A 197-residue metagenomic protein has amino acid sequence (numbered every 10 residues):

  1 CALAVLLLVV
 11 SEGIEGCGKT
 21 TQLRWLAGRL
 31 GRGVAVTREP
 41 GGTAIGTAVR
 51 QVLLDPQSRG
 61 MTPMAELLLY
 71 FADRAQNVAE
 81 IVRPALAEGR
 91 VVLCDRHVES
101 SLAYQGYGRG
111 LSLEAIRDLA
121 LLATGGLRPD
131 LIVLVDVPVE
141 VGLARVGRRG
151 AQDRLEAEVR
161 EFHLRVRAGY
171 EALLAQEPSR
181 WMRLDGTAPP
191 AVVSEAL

Functional and structural regions predicted by a protein language model:
S11: Hydrophobic anchor at the beta1->P-loop junction of P-loop NTPases
G16-C17: ATP-binding Walker
T20: Walker A/P-loop
A27, E140-L197: NTP-dependent small-molecule kinase module
R32-T124, A196: ATP-dependent small-molecule kinase phosphotransfer cores that center on conserved nucleotide phosphate-binding segments
C94-R96, G125-G147: Conserved phosphate-donor/acceptor-positioning beta-strand/loop module used by diverse small-molecule
